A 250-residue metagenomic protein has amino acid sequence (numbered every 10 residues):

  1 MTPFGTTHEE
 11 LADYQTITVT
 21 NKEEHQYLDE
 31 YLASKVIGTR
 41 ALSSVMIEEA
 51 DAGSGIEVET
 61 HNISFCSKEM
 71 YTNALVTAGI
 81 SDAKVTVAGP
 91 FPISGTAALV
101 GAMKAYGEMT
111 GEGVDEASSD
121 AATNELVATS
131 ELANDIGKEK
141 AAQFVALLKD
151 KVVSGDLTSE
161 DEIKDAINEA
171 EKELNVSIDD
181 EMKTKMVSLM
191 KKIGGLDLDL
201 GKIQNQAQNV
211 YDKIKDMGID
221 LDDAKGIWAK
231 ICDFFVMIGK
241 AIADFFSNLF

Functional and structural regions predicted by a protein language model:
M1-A12, K151-S154, D212, D216: N-terminal, intrinsically disordered, polar/charged segments of Gram-positive cell-envelope systems that serve as
M1-V85, E108: N-terminal, leucine/charged-rich tether regions that mediate assembly and partner docking in large macromolecular
F4, H8, Y106, T110 (+7 more regions): Structural signal for hydrophobic packing residues in well-ordered secondary-structure cores of soluble enzyme domains
F4, L42, I163-A166, A170-N175 (+2 more regions): Anaerobic metallocofactor- and corrinoid-dependent redox/one-carbon enzyme cores, especially those from methanogenesis
E69, N73, V100, K104 (+9 more regions): Solvent-exposed, polar/charged alpha-helical surfaces in well-ordered, non-transmembrane soluble domains, broadly
V76, K84-V176: Soluble oligomerization/assembly scaffold segments of membrane-associated complexes
S177-F250: Charged, long alpha-helical assembly modules
